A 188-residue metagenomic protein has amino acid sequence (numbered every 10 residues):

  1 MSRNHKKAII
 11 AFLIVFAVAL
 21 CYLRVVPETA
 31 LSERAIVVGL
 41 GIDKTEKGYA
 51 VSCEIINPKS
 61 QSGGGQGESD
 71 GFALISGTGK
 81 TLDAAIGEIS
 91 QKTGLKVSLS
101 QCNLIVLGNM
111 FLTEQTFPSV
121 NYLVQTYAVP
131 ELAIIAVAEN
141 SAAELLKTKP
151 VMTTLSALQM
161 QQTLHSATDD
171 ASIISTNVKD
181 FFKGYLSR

Functional and structural regions predicted by a protein language model:
M1-R188: Membrane-proximal alpha-helical signals and transmembrane carboxylates
